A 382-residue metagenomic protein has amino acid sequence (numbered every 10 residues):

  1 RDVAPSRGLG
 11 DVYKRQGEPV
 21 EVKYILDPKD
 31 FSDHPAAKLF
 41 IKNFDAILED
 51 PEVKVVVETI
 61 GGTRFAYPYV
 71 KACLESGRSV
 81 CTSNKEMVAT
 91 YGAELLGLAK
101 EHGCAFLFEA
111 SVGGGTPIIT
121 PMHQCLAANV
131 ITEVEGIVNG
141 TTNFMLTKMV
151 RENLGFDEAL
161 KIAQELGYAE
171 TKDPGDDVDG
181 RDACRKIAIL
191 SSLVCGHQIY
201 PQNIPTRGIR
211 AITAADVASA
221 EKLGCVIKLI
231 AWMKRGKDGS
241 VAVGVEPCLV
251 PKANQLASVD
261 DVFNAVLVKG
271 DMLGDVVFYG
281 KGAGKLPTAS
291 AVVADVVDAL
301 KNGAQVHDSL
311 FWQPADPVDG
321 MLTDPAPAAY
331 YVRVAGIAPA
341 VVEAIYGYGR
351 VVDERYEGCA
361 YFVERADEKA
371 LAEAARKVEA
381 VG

Functional and structural regions predicted by a protein language model:
R1-Y13: Single conserved hydrophobic/aromatic residue that forms the stacking wall/gate of nucleotide- or nucleobase-binding
K14-H34: NAD(P)-binding Rossmann-fold cofactor-contacting core
K42-S83: Rossmann-fold NAD(P) dinucleotide-binding segment
Y67-A72, K85-G114, I119-M122: Rossmann-fold NAD(P)-binding glycine/threonine-rich loop
I118-I131, T142-L154, R185-I199, D295: Oxidoreductase and adenylate-handling cofactor-binding alpha/beta cores
E133-E135, N143-L146, V150, Y168-G175 (+2 more regions): Catalytic, metal-anchored helix/loop core of enzyme active sites in primary metabolism
E158-S258, F263-A265, G284: Substrate-binding/catalytic subdomain of NAD(P)-dependent oxidoreductase enzymes
V296-G382: A conserved regulatory-domain signal marking ACT and ACT-like small-molecule sensing domains and adjacent regulatory
